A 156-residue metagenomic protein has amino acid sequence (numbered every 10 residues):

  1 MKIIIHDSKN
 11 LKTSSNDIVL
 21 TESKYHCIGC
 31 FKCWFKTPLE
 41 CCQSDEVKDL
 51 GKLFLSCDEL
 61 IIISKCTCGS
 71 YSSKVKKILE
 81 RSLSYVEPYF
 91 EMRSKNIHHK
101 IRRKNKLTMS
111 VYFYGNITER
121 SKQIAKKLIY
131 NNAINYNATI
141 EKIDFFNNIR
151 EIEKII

Functional and structural regions predicted by a protein language model:
M1-E87, I134, F145, E151-I156: N-terminal beta1-alpha1-beta2 submodule of the flavodoxin-like/Rossmannoid cofactor-binding fold
M1-I5, T108-I117: Short hydrophobic beta-strand segments
E46-D49, K95-H99: A generic local structural motif
I62-S64, V86-S94, S110-F113: Glycine-rich anion-binding loop/nest that anchors nucleotide
C66-C68, G115-R120: Short histidine/acidic/glycine/proline-rich micro-motifs that form metal- and phosphate-coordinating active-site loops
S82-I97, A138-I143: Short, acidic/small-residue loops that bind anionic groups at enzyme active sites
H99-L107: Short, conserved loop/helix-junction motifs that constitute active-site signature segments in enzyme catalytic cores
T118-I156: Glycine-rich phosphate/pyrophosphate-binding loop and the adjoining helix
